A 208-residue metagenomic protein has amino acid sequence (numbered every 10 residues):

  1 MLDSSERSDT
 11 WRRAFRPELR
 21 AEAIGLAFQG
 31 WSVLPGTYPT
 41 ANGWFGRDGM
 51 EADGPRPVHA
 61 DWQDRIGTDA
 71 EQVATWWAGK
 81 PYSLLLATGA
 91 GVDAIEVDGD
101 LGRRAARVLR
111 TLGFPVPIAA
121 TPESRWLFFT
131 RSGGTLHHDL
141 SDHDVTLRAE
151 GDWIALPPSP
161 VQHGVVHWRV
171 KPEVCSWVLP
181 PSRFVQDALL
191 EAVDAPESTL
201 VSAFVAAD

Functional and structural regions predicted by a protein language model:
M1-D208: Conserved phosphate/metal-binding and DNA-contacting active-site motifs used in DNA phosphodiester-bond processing
